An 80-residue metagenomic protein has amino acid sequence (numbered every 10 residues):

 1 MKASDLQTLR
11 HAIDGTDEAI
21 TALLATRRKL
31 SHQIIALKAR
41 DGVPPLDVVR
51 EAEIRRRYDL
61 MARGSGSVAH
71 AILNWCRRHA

Functional and structural regions predicted by a protein language model:
M1-A80: Domain-level signature for soluble enzymes in the chorismate/prephenate branch of the shikimate pathway
